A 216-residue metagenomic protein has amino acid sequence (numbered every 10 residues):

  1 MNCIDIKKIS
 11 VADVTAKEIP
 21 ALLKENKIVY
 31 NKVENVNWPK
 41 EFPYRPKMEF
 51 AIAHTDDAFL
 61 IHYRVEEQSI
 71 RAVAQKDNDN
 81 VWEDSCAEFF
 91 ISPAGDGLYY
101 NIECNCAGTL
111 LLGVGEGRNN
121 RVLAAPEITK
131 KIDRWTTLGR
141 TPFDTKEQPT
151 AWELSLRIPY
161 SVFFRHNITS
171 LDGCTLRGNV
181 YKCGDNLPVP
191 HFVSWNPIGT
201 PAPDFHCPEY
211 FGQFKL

Functional and structural regions predicted by a protein language model:
M1-L216: Structural preference for beta-rich elements and adjacent junctions enriched in aromatics
